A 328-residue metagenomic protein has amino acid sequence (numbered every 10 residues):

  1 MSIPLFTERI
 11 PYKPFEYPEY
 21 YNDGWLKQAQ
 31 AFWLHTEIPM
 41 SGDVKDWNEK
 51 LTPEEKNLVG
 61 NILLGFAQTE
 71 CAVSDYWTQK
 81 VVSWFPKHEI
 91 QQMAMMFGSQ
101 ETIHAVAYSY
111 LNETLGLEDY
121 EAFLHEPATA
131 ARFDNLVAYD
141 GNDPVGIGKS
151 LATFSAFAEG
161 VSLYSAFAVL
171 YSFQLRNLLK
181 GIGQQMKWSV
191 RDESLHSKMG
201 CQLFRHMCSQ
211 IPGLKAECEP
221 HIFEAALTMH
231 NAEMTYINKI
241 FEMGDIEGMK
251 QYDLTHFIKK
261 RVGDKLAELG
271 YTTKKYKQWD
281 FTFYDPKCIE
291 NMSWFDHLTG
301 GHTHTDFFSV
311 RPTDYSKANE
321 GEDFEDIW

Functional and structural regions predicted by a protein language model:
M1-W328: Non-heme di-metal
